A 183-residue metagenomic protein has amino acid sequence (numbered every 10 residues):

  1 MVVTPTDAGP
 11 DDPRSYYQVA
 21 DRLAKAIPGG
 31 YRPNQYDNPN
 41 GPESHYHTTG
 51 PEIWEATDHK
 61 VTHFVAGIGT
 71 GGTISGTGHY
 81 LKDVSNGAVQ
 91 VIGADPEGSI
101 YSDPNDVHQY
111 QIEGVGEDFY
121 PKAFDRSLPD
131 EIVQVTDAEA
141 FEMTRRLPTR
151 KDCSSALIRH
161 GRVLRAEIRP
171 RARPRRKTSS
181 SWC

Functional and structural regions predicted by a protein language model:
V2-P5, R32-Y36: Short beta-strands and strand-loop turn motifs
V2-V3, K122-D130, A140-M143, L147-A156: Conserved thiamine diphosphate
T6-Y16, D37-Q134, E139, R169-C183: Glycine-rich phosphate/pyrophosphate-binding loop at beta-loop-alpha junctions
A20, T77, T144, A166: Aromatic/hydrophobic pocket-lining residues that form π-stacking "cages" and hydrophobic walls in ligand
R22-G30, N34: Phosphate/diphosphate-binding glycine-rich loops and adjacent basic-rich segments that engage nucleotide
G29, V89, C153: Short glycine/serine/threonine/alanine-rich loop segments
P33, C153-H160: Short glycine/threonine-rich catalytic loop with a Thr-x-Gly-x-Asp
R159-A166, C183: Small/polar glycine-rich anion-binding or flexible loop at a beta-alpha turn
